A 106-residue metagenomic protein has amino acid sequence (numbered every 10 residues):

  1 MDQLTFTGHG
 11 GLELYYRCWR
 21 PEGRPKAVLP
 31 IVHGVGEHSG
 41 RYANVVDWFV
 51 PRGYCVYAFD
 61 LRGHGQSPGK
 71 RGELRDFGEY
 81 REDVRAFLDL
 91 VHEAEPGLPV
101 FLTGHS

Functional and structural regions predicted by a protein language model:
M1-G23: N-terminal cap/lid segment of alpha/beta-hydrolase-fold proteins
L12, R20-V28, Y54, G97: Proline/glycine-enriched tight loop/beta-turn segments at coil->beta junctions that connect or precede beta-strands
L29, H33-E37, S106: Active-site glycine-rich loops that stabilize anionic/oxyanionic intermediates across multiple enzyme folds
G34-V35, V56, R85-F87, V100-F101: Serine-dependent carboxylesterase/thioesterase catalytic core of lipase-like alpha/beta-hydrolase/SGNH enzymes
G36-S39, G65-E95: Catalytic nucleophile-loop/oxyanion-hole region of alpha/beta-hydrolase and closely related hydrolase-like folds
R41, V46-G69: Conserved alpha/beta-hydrolase
E95-S106: Alpha/beta-hydrolase fold nucleophile elbow
